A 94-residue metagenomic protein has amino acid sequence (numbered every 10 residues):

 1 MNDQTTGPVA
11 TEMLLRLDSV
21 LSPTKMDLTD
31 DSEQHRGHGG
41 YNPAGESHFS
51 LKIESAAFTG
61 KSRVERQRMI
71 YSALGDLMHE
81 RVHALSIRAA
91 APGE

Functional and structural regions predicted by a protein language model:
N2-E94: N-terminal, polar/charged subdomain of small-to-medium soluble alpha/beta proteins
